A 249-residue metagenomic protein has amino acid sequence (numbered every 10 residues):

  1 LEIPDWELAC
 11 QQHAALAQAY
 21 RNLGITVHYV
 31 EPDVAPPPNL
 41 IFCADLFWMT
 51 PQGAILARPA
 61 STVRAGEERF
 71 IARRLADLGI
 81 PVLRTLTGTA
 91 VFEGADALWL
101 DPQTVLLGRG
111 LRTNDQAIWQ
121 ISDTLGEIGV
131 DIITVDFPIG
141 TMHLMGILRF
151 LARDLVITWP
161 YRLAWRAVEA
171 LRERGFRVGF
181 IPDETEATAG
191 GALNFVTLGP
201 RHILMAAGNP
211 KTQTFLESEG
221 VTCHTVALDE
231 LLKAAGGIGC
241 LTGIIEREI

Functional and structural regions predicted by a protein language model:
L1-I249: The feature marks the mature, well-folded catalytic cores of soluble enzymes
